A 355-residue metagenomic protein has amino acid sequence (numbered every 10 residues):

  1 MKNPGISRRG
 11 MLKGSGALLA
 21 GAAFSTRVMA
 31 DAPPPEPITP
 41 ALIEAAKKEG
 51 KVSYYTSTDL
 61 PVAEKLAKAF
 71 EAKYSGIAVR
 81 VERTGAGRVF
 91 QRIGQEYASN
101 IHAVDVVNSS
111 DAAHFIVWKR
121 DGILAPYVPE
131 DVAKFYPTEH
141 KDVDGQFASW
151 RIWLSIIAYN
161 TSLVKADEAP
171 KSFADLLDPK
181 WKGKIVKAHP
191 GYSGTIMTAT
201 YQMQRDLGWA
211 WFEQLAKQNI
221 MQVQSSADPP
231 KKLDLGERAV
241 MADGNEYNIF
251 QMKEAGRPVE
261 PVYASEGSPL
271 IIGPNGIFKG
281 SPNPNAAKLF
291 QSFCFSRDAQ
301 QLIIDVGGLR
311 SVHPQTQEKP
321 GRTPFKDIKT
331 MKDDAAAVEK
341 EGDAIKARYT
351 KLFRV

Functional and structural regions predicted by a protein language model:
M1-F24: N-terminal secretory signal peptides
E36-K47, K51-S75, I157: Short, polar/charged alpha-helical segment
T56-A67, V79-Y97, H102-P230, D234-E237: Extracytoplasmic ligand-binding site segments that recognize negatively charged/polar headgroups
A113-V117, A239-P258: A ligand-binding cleft/hinge motif common to bilobed small-molecule-binding domains
I152-W153, E213-A216, Q222-V223, A255-S281: Periplasmic-binding protein-like
A158-L163, Y201, I271-N283, C294 (+1 more regions): A bilobed periplasmic-binding-protein/Venus flytrap-type ligand-binding module shared by bacterial periplasmic
W181-G191, C294-Q317: Periplasmic-binding protein-like
K319-V355: Extracellular/periplasmic bilobal clamshell ligand-binding domains
